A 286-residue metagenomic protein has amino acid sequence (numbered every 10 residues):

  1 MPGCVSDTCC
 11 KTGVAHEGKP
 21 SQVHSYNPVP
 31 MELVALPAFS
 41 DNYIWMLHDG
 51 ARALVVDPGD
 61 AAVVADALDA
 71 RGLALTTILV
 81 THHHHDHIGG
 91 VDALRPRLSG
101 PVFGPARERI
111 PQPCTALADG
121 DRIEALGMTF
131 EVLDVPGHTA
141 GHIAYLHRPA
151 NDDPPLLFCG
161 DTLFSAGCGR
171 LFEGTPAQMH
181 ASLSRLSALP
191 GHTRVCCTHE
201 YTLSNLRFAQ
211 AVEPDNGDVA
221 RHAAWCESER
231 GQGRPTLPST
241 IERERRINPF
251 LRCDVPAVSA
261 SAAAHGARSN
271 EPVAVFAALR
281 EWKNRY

Functional and structural regions predicted by a protein language model:
C4, C9-G13, G18, Q22 (+2 more regions): Accessory terminal helices/loops
Y26-L73, Y145-G160: Conserved beta-strand hairpin/beta-sheet module of binuclear metal-dependent hydrolase folds, prominently
A35, V55-D57, V80, G127 (+1 more regions): Small/polar loops that bind or transfer phosphate-bearing groups
L47, D57, L94, D161 (+2 more regions): Residue-level signal for inorganic ion chemistry
A61-G104: Active-site metal-binding motif and surrounding structural segment of the metallo-beta-lactamase
D86-T162, A166-L171, P176-Q178: His/Asp/Glu-rich metal-coordinating catalytic cores of metallo-dependent phosphodiesterases/hydrolases acting on
